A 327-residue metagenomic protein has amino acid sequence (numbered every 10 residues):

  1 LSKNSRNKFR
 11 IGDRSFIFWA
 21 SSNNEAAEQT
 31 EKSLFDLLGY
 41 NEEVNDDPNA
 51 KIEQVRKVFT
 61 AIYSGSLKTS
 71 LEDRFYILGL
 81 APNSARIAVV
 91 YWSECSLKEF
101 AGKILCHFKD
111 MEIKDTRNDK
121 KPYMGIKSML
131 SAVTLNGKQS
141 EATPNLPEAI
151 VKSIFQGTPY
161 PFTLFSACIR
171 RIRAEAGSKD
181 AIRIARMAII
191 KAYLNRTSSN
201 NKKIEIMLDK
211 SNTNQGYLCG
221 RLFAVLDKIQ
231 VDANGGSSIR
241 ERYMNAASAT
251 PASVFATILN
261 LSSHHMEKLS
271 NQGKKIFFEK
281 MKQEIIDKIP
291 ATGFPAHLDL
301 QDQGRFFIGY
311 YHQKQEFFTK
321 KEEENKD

Functional and structural regions predicted by a protein language model:
L1-H312, E316-F318, E322-E323, D327: Extended alpha-helical scaffolding segments
